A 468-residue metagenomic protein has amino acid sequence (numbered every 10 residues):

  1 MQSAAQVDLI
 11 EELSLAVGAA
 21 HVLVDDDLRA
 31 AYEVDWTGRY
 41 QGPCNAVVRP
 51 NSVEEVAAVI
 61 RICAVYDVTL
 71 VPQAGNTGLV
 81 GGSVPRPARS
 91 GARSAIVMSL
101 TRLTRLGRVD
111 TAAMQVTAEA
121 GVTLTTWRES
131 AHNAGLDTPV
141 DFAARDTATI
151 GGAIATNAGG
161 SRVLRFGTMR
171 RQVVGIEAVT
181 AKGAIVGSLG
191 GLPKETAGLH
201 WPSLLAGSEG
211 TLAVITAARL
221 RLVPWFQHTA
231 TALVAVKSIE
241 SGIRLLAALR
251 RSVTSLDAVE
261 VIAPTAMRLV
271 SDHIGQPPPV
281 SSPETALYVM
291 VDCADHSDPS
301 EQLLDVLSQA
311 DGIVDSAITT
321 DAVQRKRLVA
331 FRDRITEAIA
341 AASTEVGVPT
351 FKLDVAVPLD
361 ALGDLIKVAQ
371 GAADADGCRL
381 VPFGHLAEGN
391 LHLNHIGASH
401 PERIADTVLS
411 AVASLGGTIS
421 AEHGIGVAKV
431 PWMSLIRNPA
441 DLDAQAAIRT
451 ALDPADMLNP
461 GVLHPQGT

Functional and structural regions predicted by a protein language model:
M1-R61, G78-M114, A143, A266-P277 (+3 more regions): N-terminal flexible segment immediately upstream of the FAD-binding catalytic core in FAD-dependent oxidoreductases
M1-W36, Y66-V68, A310-R327, S414-I419 (+2 more regions): N-terminal accessory segments
L13, C63, G121, G183 (+3 more regions): Residue-level signal for inorganic ion chemistry
V24-Y32, P224, A230-A235, S241-R403 (+3 more regions): C-terminal substrate-recognition/cap domain of FAD-linked oxidoreductases
C63, G210, D453: Conserved, mostly hydrophobic/aromatic
R105-E260, M457-L458: FAD-binding subdomain of flavoenzyme oxidoreductases
A184, V430-T468: Activity-critical C-terminal alpha-helical subdomain
